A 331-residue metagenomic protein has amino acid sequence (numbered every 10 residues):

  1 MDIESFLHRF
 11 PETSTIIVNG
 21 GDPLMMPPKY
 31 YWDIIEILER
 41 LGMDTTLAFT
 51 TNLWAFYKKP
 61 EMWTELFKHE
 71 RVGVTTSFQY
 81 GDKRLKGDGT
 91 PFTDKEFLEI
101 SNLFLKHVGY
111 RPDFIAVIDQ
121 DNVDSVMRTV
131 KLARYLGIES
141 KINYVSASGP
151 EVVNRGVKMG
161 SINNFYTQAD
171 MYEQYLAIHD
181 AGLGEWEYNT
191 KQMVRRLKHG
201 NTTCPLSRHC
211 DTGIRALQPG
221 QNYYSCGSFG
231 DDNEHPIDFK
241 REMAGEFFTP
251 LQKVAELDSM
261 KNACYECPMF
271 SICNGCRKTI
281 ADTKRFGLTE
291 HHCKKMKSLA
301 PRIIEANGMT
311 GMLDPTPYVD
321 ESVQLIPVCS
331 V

Functional and structural regions predicted by a protein language model:
M1-S5, P23-H69, T76-F97, A116-R128 (+1 more regions): Canonical radical SAM enzyme core domain
E12-P23: Active-site groove signature of glycoside hydrolases
I16-V18, F49, T76, F114 (+1 more regions): Buried hydrophobic side chains on well-structured beta-strands
P27, Y57, G227, C276-R277: Activation segment
A48-T50, T75, D113, K141 (+1 more regions): Structural detector of well-ordered beta-strand residues that form the stable sheet scaffold of enzyme domains
V72, Q79-D211, R215-P219, G230-E234 (+1 more regions): Radical SAM enzyme [4Fe-4S]-AdoMet core and its adjacent flexible, acidic and glycine-rich loops/tails across
N222, S228-V331: Flexible mid-to-C-terminal extensions adjoining Fe-S/redox cofactors in radical SAM and related proteins
